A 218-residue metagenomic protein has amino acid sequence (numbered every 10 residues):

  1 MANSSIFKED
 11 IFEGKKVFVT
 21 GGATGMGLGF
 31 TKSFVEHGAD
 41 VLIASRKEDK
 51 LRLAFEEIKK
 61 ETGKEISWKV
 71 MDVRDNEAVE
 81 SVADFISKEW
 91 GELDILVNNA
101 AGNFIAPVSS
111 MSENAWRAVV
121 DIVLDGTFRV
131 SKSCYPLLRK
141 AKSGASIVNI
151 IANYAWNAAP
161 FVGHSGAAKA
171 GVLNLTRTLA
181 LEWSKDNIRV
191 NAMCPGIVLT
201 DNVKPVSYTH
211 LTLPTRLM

Functional and structural regions predicted by a protein language model:
A23-G25: Conserved glycine-rich cofactor-binding loop
E48, W156, L173, P195-P205: Short, flexible catalytic-loop segment of classical short-chain dehydrogenase/reductase
P107-V108, S112-V120, V203, L211: Substrate-binding pocket helix/loop in short-chain dehydrogenase/reductase
M111, A158-G166, T178, N202 (+1 more regions): Active-site loop-to-helix junction immediately N-terminal to the catalytic Tyr of the SDR YXXXK motif in Rossmann-fold
S131, A168, T176: Active-site helix of classical SDR
P136, L181-K185: Alpha-helical segment proximal to the catalytic Tyr-Lys
T209-T215: Conserved small/polar residues in nucleotide/adenosyl-binding loops
